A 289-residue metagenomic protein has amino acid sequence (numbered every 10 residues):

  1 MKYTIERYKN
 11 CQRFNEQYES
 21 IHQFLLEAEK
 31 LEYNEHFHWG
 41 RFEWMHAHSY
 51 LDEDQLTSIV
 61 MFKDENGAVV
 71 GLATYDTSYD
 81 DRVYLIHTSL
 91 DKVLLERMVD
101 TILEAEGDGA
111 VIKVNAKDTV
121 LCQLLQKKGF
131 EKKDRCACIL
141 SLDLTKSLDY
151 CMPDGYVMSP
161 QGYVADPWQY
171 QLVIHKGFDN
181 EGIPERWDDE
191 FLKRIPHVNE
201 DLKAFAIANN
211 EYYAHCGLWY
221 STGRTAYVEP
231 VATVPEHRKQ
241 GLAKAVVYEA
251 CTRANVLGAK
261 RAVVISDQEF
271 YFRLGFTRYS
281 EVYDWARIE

Functional and structural regions predicted by a protein language model:
K2-Q23, V157-Y170: A short beta-loop-alpha structural element at the N-terminal edge of CoA-dependent acyl/N-acetyltransferase catalytic
Y8-Q12, E29-E106, A208, Y213-E229 (+1 more regions): Conserved donor-binding loop and adjoining core beta-sheet/short helix segment in diverse acyl/aminoacyl transferases
F37-F42, M152-T225: Flexible, substrate/cofactor-facing loop regions flanked by secondary structure within enzyme catalytic domains
S58-M61, L202-F205, Y248: Hydrophobic beta-strand residues of extracellular immunoglobulin-like
D76-D80, I86-G155, E281-I288: Acyl-donor-binding surface of acyltransferase catalytic domains
D91-E104, T233, K239-T252, V256 (+1 more regions): Conserved acetyl-CoA-binding loop-helix of GNAT-fold acetyltransferases
E106-A116, A254-S266: Conserved GNAT acetyl-CoA-binding A-motif
